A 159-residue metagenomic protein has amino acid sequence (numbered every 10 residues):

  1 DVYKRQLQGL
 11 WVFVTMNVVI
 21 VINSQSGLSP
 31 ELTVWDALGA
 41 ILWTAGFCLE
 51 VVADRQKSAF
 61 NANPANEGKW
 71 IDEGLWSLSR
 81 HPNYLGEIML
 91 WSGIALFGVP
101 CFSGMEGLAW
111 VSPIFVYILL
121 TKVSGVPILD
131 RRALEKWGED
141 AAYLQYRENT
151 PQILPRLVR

Functional and structural regions predicted by a protein language model:
V2-Y3: Short, small-residue-biased leader/transition segments that mark boundaries at the very start of proteins
G9: Extended, charge-rich helix/loop segments that form flexible, surface "patches" used to engage negatively charged
V12-Q56, N61, A65-R159: Hydrophobic transmembrane alpha-helices
